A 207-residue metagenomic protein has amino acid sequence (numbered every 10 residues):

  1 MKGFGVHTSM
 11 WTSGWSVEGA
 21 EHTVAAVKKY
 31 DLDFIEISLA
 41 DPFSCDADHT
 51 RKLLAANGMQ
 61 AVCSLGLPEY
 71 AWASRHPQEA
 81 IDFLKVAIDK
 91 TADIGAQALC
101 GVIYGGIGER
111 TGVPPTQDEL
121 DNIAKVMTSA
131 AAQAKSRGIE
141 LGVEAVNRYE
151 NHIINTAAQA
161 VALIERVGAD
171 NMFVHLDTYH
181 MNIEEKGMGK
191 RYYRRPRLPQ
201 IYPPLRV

Functional and structural regions predicted by a protein language model:
M1-Q97, Q117-D118, A169, F173 (+2 more regions): N-terminal pre-domain/capping segments
G3, H76-V174, I183-E185: Active-site acidic/histidine proton-transfer and metal-coordination neighborhood in alpha/beta enzyme cores
G5-T8, I35-E36, S64-L65, C100-I103 (+3 more regions): Short beta-strands and strand-loop turn motifs
M10-T12, L39-D41, L67-Y70, G105-G108 (+3 more regions): Active-site-proximal loop/turn and secondary-structure-junction residues that shape catalytic pockets, frequently
T12, V17-E18, V24, A73-P77 (+5 more regions): Gly/Pro-rich active-site loop or hairpin
V27, I35, L54, T91 (+6 more regions): Conserved, mostly hydrophobic/aromatic
K29, K135, I201-L205: Secondary-structure boundary/capping motif
C45, K125, K186-K190: Short, conserved clusters of charged catalytic residues that mark active-site and nucleotide-handling motifs
